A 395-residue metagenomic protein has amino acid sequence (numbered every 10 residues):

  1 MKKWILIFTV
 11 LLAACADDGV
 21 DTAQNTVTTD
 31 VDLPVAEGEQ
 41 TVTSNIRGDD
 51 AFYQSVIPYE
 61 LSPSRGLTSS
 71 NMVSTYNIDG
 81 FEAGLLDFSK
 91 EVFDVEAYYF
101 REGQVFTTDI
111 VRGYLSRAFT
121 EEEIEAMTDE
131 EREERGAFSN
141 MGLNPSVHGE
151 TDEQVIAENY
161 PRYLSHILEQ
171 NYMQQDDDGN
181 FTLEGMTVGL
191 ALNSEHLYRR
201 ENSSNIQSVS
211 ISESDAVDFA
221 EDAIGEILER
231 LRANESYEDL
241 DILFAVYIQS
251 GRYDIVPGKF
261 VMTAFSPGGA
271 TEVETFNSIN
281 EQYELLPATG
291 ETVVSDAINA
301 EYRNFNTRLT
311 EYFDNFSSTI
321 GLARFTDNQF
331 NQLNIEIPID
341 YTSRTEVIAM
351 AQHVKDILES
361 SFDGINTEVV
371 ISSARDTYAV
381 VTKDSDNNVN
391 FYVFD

Functional and structural regions predicted by a protein language model:
M1-F8: Sec-dependent signal peptide recognition, specifically the positively charged N-region followed immediately by
V10-A14: C-terminal motif of bacterial Sec signal peptides marking the signal peptidase cleavage site
C15-G19: Bacterial signal peptide processing site
E37-A157: Post-signal peptide N-terminal segment of secreted/secretory-pathway proteins
Y160-L192, F313-I339: Short edge beta-strands and adjacent turn/loop segments
V209-S236, T345-N366: Short, non-transmembrane amphipathic alpha-helical segments
V246-S295, D314-N315, R324-Q332, V370-D395: Polar/charged, Gly/Pro-rich intrinsically disordered segments
L285-D363: Intrinsically disordered, low-complexity segments enriched in Gly and acidic/Ser/Thr residues that form flexible
